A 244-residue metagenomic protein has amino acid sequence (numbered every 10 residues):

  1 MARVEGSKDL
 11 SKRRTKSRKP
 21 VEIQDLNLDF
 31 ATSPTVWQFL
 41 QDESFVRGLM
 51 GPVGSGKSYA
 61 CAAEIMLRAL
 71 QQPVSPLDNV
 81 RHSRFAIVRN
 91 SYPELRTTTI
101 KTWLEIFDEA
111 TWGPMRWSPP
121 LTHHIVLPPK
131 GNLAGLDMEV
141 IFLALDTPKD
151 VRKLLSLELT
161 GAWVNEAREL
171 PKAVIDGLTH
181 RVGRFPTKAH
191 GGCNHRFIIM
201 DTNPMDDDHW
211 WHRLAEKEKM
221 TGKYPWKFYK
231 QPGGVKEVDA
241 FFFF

Functional and structural regions predicted by a protein language model:
A2-F244: Phosphate/NTP-binding elements of NTP-utilizing enzymes
